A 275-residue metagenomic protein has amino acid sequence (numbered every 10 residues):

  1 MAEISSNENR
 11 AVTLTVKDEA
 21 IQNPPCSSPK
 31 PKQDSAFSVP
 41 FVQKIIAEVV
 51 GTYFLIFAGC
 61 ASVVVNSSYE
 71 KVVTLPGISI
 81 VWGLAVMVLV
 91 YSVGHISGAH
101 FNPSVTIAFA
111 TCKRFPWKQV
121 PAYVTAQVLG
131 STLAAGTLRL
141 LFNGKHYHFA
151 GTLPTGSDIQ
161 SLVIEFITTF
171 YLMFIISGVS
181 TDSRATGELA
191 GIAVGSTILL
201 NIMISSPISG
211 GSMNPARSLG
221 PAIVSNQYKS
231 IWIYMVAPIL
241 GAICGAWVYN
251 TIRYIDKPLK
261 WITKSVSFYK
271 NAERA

Functional and structural regions predicted by a protein language model:
M1-A275: Membrane-interface helix-loop junctions and terminal tails of multi-pass membrane proteins
